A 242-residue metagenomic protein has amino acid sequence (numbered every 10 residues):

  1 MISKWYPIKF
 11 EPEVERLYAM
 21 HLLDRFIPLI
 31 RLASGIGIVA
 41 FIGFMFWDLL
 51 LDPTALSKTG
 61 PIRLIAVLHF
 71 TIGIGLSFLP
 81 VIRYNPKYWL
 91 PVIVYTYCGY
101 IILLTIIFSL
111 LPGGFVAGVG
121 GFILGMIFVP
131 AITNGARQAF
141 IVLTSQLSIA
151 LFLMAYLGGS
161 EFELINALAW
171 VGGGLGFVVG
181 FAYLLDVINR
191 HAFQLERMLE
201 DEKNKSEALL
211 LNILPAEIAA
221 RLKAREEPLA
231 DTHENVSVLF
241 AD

Functional and structural regions predicted by a protein language model:
M1-V14: Short, charged cytosolic
E15-F26: Cytosolic juxtamembrane amphipathic/interface segments immediately preceding and feeding into a transmembrane helix
D24-V39, L56-I65, T133-V142, E161-A169: Alpha-helical transmembrane segments and their helix-membrane boundary motifs
G35-F128, Q146-L151: Hydrophobic transmembrane alpha-helices and their membrane-interface boundaries in multi-pass, membrane-anchored
V39, G172-S206: Juxtamembrane or sensor-core-proximal signal-transducing alpha helices that couple sensory domains to cytosolic
I82-Y84, L110-P112, I127-V142, L175-Y183: Short helix-perturbing small/polar motifs within transmembrane alpha-helices
L104-V116, T133, L157-I165: Membrane-interface helix caps and helix-loop-helix hairpins in membrane proteins
R197-A241: Juxtacatalytic helix/coil linker segments that couple regulatory or sensory modules to the catalytic cores
